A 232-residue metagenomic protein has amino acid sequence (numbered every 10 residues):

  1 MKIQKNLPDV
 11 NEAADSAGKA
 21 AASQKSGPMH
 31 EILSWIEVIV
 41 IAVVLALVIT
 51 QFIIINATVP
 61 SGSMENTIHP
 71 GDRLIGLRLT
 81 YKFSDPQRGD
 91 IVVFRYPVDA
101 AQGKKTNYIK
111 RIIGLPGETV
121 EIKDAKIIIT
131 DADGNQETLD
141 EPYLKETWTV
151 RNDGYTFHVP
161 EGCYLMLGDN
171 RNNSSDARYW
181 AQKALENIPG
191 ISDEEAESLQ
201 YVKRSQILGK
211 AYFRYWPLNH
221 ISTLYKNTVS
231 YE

Functional and structural regions predicted by a protein language model:
K2-L33, E37, F52, A57 (+1 more regions): Soluble "head" domains of membrane/secretory-pathway proteins
